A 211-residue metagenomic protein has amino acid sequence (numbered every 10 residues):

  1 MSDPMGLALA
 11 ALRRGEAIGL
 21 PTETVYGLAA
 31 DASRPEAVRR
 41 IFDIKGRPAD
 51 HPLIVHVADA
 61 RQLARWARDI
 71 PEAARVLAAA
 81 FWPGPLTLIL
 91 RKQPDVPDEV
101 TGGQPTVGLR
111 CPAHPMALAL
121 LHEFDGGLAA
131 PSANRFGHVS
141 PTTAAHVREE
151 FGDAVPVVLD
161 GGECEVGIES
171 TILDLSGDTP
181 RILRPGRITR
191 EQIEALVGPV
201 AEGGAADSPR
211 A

Functional and structural regions predicted by a protein language model:
M1-A211: Active-site-adjacent structural elements in enzyme catalytic cores
